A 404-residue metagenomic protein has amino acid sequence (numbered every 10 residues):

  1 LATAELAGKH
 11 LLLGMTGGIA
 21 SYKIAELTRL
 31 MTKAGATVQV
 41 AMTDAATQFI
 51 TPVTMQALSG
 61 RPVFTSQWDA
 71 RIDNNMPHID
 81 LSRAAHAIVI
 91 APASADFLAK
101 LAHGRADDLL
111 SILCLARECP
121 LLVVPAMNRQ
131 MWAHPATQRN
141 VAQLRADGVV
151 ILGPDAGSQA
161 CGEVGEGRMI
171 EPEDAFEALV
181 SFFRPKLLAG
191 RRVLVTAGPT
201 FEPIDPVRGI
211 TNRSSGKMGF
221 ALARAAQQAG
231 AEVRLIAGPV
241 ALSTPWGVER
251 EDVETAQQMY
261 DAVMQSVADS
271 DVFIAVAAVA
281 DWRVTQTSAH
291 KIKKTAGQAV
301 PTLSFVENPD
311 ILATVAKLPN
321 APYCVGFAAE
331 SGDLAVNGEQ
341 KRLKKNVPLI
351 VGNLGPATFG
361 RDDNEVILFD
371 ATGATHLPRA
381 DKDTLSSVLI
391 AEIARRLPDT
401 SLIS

Functional and structural regions predicted by a protein language model:
L1-L122, N128-S404: A cross-family phosphate/adenosyl-ligand binding-site feature
